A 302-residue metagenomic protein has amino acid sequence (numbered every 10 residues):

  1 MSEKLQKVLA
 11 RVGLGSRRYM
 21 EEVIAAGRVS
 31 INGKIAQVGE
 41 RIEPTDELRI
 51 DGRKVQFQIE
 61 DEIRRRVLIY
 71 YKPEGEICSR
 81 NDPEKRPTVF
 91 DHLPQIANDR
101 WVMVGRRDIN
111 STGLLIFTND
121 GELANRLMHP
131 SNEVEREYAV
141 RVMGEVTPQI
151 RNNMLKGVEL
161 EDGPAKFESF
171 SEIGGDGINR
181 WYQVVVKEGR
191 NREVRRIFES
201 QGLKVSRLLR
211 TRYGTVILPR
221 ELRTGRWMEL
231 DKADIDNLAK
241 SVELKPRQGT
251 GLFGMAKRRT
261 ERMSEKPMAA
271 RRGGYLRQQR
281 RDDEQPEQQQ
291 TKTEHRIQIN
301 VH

Functional and structural regions predicted by a protein language model:
M1-H302: Basic, flexible Lys/Arg- and Gly-enriched helix-loop patches that mediate nucleic-acid binding at interfaces with rRNA
